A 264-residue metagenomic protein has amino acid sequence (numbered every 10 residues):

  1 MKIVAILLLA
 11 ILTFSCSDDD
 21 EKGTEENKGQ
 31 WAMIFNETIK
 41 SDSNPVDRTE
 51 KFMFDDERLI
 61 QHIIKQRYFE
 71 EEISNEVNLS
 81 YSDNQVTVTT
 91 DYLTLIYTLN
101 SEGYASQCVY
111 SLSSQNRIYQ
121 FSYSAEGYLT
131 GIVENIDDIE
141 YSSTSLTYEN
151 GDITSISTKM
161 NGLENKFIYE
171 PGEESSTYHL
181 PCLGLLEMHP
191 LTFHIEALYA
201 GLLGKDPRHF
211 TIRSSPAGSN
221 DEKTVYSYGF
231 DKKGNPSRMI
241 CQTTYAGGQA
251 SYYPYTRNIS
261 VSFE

Functional and structural regions predicted by a protein language model:
M1-L7: Sec-dependent signal peptide recognition, specifically the positively charged N-region followed immediately by
L8-L9, D19: Sequence termini and other peripheral, non-core segments
L12-S15: C-terminal motif of bacterial Sec signal peptides marking the signal peptidase cleavage site
D18-E264: Buried hydrophobic residues that stabilize the cores of well-folded domains
